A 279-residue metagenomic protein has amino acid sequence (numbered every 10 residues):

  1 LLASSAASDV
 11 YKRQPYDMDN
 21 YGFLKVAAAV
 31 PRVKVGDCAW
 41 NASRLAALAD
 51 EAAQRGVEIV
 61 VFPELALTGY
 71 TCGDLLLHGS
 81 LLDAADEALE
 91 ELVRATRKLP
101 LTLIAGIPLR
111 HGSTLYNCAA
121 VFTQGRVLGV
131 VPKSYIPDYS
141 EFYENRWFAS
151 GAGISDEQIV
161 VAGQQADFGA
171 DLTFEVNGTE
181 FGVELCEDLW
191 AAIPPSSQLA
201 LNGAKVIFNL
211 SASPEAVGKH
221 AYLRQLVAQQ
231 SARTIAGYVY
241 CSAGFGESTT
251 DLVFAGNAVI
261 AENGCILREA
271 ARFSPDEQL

Functional and structural regions predicted by a protein language model:
L1-Y11: Single conserved hydrophobic/aromatic residue that forms the stacking wall/gate of nucleotide- or nucleobase-binding
S4, F122-T123, A261-E262: Short, acidic, Ser/Thr-enriched surface-loop or helix-capping motifs
G22-L103, S113: N-terminal cofactor/phosphate-binding cores enriched in small/glycine residues, especially glycine-rich loops such as
F23-D37, V130, T179-D188, F208: Active-site-proximal beta-strand elements of phosphoester/diester hydrolases
E58, Q124, K205-V206: Conserved acidic residues
D83-I104, E184-E277: CN hydrolase (nitrilase-like) catalytic-core segments centered on the catalytic cysteine and neighboring Lys/Glu
A84-E87, G112-N202, G218-L226, F254 (+1 more regions): Active-site catalytic loop in hydrolytic enzyme cores
I107-L109: Short beta-strand-to-loop element that shapes/binds the nucleotide-sugar donor at the catalytic cleft/hinge
